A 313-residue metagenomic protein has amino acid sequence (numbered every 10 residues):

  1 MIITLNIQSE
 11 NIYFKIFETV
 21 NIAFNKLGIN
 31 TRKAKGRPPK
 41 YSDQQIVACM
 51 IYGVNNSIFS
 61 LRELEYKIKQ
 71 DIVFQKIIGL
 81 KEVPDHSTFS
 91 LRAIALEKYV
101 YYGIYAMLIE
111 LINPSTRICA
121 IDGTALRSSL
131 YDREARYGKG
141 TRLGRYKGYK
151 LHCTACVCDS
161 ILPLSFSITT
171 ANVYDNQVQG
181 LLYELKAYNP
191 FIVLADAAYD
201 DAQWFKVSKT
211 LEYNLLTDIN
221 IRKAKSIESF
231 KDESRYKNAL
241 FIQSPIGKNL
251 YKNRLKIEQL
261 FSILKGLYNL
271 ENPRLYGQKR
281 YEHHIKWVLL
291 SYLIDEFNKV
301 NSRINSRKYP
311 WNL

Functional and structural regions predicted by a protein language model:
I7-N56: Basic, short loop/linker segments at the boundary and entry of helix-turn-helix/winged-helix-like folds
G36-P38, I221-S234, I304-W311: Arg/Lys-rich, glycine/proline-spaced intrinsically disordered segments in nuclear chromatin/transcription regulators
G36-Q44, R142-G144, R274-I285: Structural motif
P39, F89-R92, K98-T210: Polybasic low-complexity intrinsically disordered regions
P39-G103: Short, positively charged, Gly/Tyr-enriched micro-motifs that form contact patches at catalytic or ligand/partner
A202-G266: Helix-centered, glycine/charged polyanion-binding patches within enzymatic domains that contact phosphate-containing
P245-L313: Basic, amphipathic alpha-helical segments enriched in Lys/Arg and hydrophobic/aromatic residues
